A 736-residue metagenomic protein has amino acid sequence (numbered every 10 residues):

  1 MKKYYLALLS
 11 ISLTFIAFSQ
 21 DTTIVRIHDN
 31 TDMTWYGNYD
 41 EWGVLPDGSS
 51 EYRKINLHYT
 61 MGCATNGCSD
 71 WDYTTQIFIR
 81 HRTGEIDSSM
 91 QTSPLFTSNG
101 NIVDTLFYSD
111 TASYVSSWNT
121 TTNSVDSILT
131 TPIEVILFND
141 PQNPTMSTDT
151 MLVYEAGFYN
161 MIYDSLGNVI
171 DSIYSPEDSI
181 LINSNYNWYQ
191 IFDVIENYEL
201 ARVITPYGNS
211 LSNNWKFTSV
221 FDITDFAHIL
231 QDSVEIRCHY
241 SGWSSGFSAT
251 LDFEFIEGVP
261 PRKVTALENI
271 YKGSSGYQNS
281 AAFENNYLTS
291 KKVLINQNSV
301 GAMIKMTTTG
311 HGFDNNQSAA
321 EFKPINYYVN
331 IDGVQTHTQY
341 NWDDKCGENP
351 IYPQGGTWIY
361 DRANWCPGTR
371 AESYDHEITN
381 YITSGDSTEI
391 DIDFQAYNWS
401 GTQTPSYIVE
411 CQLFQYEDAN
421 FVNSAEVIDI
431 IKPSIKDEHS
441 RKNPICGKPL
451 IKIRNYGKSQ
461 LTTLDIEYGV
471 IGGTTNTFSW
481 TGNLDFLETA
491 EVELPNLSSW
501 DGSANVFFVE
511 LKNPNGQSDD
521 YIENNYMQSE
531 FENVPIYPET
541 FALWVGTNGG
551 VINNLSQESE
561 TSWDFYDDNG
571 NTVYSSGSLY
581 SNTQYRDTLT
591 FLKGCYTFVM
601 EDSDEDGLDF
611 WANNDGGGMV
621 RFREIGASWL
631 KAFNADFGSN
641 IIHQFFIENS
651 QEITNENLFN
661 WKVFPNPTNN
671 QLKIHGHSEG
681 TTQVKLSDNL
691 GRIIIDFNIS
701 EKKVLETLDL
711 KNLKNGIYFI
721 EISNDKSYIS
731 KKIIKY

Functional and structural regions predicted by a protein language model:
F15, N655-F664, T668-Y736: C-terminal outer-membrane/trafficking sorting elements
Q20-V427, I431-P433, R441-I445, Y456-S459 (+3 more regions): Extracellular/secretory-pathway and virion-surface proteins
D225-D232, I382, S499-F507, E605-A612: Short glycine/proline/serine/threonine-rich loop/turn segments at secondary-structure transition edges
N349-I351, G356-S384, Q395-G401, E532-N649: Loop and turn regions of beta-sandwich accessory domains that flank beta-strands and are enriched in small/polar
D418-N443, N533-F541, H643-F664, H677-E679: Residue-level detector of functionally pivotal "anchor" positions at catalytic/ligand-binding pockets or at interdomain
K458-T463, E558, L608, I694: Short acidic/proline- and small/hydrophobic-mixed sequence motifs that coincide with surface turns and coil-to-beta
G473-G502: Intrinsically disordered, low-complexity Pro/Gly/Ser/Thr-rich segments with frequent PxxP/GP/PP motifs and embedded
S498-P535: Terminal connector regions
